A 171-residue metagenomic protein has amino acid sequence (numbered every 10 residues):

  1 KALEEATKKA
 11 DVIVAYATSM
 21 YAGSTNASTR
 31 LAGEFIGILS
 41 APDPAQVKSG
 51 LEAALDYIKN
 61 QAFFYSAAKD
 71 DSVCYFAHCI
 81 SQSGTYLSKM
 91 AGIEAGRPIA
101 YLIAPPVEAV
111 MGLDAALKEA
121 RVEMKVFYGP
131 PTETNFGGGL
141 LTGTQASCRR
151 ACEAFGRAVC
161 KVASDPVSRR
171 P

Functional and structural regions predicted by a protein language model:
K1, A15-D43, A62-D114, K118-P171: A structural signal for small-residue-enriched, beta-sheet-centric alpha/beta enzyme cores and oligomeric scaffold folds
E4, K8-A10: Active-site- and interface-proximal helix/loop "cap" or "latch" segments in soluble metabolic and energy-transducing
E5, S49-Y57, A151-A158: Short amphipathic alpha-helices in soluble, non-transmembrane regions that often serve as interface/regulatory elements
Q46: Short acidic-hydrophobic sequence patches enriched in Asp/Glu that either
